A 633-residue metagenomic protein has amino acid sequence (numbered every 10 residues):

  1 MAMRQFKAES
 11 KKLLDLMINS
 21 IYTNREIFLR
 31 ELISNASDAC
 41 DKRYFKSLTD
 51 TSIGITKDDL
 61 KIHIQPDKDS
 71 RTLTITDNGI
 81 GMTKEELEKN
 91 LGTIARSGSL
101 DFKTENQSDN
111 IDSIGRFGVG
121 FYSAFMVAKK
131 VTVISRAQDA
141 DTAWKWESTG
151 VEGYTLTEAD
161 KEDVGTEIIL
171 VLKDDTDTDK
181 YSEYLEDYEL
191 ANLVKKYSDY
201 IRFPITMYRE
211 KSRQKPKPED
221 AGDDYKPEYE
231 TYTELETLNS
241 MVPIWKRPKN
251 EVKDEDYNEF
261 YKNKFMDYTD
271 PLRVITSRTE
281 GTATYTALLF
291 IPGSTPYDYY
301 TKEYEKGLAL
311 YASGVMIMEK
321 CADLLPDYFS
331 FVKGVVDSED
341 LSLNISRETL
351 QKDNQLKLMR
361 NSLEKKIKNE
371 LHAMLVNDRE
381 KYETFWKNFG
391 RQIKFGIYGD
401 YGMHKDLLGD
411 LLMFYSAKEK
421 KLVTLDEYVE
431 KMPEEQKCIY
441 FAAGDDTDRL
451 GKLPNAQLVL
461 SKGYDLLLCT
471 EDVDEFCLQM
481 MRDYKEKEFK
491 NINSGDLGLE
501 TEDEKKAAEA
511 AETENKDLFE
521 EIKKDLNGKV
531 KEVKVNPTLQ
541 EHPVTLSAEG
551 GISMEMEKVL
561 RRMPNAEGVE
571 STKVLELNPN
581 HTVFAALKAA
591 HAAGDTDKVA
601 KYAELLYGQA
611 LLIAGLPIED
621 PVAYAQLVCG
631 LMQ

Functional and structural regions predicted by a protein language model:
M1-Y184, N192, K215: GHKL (Bergerat-fold) ATPase N-terminal catalytic module, capturing the glycine-rich phosphate-binding loop and acidic
S113, I134-G153, K173-Q633: GHKL/Bergerat-fold ATPase module in large chromosome/replication-associated machines
